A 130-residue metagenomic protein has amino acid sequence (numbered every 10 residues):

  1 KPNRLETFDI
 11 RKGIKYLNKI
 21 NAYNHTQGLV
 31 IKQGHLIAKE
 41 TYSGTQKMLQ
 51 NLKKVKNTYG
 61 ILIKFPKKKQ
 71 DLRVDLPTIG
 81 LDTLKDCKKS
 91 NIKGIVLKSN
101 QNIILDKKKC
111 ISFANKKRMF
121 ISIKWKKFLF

Functional and structural regions predicted by a protein language model:
K1-K88, L97, N102: Conserved mixed alpha/beta catalytic, RNA-binding, or beta-rich assembly cores of soluble enzyme, regulatory
K85-G94, K98-L129: C-terminal binding/interaction regions
